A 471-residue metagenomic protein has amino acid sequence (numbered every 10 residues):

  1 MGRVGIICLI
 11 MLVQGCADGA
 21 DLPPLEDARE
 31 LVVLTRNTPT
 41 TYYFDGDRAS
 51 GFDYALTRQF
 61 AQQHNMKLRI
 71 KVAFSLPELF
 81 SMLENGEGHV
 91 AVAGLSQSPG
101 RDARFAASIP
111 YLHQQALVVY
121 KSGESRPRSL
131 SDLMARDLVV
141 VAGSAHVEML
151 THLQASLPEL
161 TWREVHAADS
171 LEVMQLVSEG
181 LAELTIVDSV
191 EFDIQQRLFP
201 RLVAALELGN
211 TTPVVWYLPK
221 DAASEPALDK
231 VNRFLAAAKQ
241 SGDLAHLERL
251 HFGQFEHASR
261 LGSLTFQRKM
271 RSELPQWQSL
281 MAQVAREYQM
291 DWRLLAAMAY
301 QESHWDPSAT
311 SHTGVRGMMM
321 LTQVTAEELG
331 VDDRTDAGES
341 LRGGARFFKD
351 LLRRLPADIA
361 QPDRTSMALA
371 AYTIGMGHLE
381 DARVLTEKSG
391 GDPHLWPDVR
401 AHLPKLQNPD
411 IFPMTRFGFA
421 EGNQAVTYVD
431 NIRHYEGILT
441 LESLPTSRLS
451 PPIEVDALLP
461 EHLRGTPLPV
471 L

Functional and structural regions predicted by a protein language model:
A17, G51-Q63, S122-H146, S189-D193 (+4 more regions): Extended ligand-binding regions for polar small-molecule ligands
D18-L95, P99, A103, R163-A167: Extracytoplasmic small-molecule ligand-binding "clamshell" domains of the periplasmic binding protein/Venus flytrap
V32-T41, D45-Q62, S96, L117-D169 (+3 more regions): Bilobed "Venus flytrap"/periplasmic-binding protein-like clamshell domains and structurally analogous long
T35-T38, P110-G123, S189, D193-R233 (+2 more regions): Periplasmic-binding protein-like
V92-R104, T151-H152, Q175-N210, E380-D381 (+1 more regions): A ligand-binding cleft/hinge motif common to bilobed small-molecule-binding domains
A142, S308-D332, A337-D350, N408 (+1 more regions): Substrate-binding/active-site groove segments that recognize and process beta-1,4-linked N-acetyl-hexosamine
F255-W305, G338, L355-I359, L444: Export/targeting segments at the very N-terminus of extracytoplasmic proteins
M367-I438: Catalytic and substrate-binding regions of cell-wall glycan-acting enzymes that process beta-1,4-linked
